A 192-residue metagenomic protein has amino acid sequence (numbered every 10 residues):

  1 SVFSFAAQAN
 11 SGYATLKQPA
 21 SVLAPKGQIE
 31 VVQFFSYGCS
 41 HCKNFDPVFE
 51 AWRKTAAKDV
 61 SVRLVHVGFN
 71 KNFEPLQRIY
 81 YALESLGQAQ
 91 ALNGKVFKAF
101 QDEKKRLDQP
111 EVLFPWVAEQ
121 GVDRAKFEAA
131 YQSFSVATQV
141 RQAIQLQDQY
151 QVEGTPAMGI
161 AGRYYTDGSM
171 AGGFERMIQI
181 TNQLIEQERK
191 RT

Functional and structural regions predicted by a protein language model:
S1-K71, I144, Q149, E186-T192: Extracytoplasmic thiol/disulfide redox context detector
K17-A20, K71, E111, P156 (+1 more regions): Solvent-exposed, flexible loop/coil residues
Q28, G38-F45, F69-L76, S85-A89 (+5 more regions): Solvent-exposed, acidic/flexible segments
G38, R53-A56, L83-G87, V96 (+6 more regions): Sec/Tat-exported extracytoplasmic proteins
D46-R53, L76-Y80, N93, P110 (+5 more regions): Extracytoplasmic/secreted envelope proteins and their assembly/folding machinery, especially bacterial periplasmic
A56-L86, A91-A118: Structural microenvironment flanking redox-active thiols in thiol-disulfide oxidoreductases
E119-T192: C-terminal cap of thioredoxin/glutaredoxin-like
